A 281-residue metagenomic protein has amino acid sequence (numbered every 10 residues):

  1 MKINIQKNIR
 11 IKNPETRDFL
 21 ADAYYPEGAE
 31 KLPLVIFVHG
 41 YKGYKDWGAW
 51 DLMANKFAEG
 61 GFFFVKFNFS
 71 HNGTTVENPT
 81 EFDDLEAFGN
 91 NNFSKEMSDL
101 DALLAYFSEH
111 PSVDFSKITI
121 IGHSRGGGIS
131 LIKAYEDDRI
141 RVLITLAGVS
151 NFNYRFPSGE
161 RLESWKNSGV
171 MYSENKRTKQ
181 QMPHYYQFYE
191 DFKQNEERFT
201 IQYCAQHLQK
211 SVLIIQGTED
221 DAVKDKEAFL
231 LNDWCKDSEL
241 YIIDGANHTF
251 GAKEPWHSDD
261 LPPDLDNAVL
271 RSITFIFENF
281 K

Functional and structural regions predicted by a protein language model:
M1-A29: N-terminal cap/lid segment of alpha/beta-hydrolase-fold proteins
K42-A54, K226: The serine-hydrolase catalytic nucleophile loop
W50, K210, V223-D233, P255: Short alpha-helix in the alpha/beta-hydrolase fold that links the catalytic acid
A54-D83: Conserved alpha/beta-hydrolase
E86-P111: Alpha/beta-hydrolase active-site loop
L103-S164: Primarily recognizes the serine-hydrolase "nucleophile elbow" in alpha/beta-hydrolase and SGNH/GDSL folds
H207-Q209, I214-Q216, D220: Short beta-strand/loop motif that positions the catalytic acidic residue of the alpha/beta-hydrolase fold
A246-F250, E254-K281: Catalytic active-site module of serine/aspartate enzymes centered on a nucleophile-bearing elbow/loop
